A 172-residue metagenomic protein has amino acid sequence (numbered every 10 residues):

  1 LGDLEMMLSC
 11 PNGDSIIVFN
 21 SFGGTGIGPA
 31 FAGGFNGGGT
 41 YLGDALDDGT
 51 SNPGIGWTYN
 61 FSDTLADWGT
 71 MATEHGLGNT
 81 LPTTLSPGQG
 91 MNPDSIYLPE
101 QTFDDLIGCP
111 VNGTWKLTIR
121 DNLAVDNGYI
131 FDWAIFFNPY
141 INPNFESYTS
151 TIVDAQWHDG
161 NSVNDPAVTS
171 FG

Functional and structural regions predicted by a protein language model:
L1-S150: Loop and turn regions of beta-sandwich accessory domains that flank beta-strands and are enriched in small/polar
A155-G172: Surface-exposed, flexible coil segments in extracellular/virion-facing regions
